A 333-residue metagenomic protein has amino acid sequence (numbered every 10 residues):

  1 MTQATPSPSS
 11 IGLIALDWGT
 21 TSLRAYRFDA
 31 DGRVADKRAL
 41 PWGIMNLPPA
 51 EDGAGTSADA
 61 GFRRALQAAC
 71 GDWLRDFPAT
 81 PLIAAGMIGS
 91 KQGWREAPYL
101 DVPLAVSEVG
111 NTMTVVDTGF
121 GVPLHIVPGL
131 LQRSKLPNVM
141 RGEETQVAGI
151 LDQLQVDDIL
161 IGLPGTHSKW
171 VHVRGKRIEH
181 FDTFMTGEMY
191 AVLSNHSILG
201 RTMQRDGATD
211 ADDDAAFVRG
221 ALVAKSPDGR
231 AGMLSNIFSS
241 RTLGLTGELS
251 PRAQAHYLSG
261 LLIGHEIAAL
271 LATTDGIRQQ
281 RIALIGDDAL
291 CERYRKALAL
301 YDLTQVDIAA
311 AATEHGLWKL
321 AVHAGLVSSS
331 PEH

Functional and structural regions predicted by a protein language model:
L13-A60, D307: Short glycine-rich, Thr/Ser-proximal phosphate-binding strand/loop in the N-terminal lobe of ATP-dependent enzymes
L13-D17, P81-I83, I159-L163, A283: Short glycine-aspartate micro-motif
L16-S22, G162-H167, T186, G286-A289: A short acidic Gly-Thr/Ser loop motif
S22, Q279-A297: Glycine-rich phosphate-binding loops at beta-strand->alpha-helix junctions
G43-L47, L131-K225: Glycine-rich phosphate-binding loop plus the immediately following alpha-helix
G71-P137, G175: Short beta-strand-loop/turn "lid" adjacent to the catalytic site in phosphate-handling enzymes
K225-I267: Adenine-nucleotide phosphate-binding core of ATP-dependent small-molecule kinases
A268, A289, V306-H333: Glycine-rich phosphate-binding/hydrolytic loop that grips phosphoryl groups
